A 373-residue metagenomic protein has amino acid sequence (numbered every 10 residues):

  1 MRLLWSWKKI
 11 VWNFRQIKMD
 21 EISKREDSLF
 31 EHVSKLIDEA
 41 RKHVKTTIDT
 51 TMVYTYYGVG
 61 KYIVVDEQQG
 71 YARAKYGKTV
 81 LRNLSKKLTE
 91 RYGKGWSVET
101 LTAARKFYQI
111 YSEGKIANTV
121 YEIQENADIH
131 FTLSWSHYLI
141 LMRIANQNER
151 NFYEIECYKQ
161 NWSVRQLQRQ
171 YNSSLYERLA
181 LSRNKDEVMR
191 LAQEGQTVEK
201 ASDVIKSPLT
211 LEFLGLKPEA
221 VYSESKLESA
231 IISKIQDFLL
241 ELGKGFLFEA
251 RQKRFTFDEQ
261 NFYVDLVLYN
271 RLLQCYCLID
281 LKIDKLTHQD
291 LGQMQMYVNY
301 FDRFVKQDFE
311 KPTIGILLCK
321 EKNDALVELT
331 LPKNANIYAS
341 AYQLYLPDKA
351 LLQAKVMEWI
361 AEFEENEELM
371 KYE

Functional and structural regions predicted by a protein language model:
R2-E373: Basic, low-complexity intrinsically disordered segments
